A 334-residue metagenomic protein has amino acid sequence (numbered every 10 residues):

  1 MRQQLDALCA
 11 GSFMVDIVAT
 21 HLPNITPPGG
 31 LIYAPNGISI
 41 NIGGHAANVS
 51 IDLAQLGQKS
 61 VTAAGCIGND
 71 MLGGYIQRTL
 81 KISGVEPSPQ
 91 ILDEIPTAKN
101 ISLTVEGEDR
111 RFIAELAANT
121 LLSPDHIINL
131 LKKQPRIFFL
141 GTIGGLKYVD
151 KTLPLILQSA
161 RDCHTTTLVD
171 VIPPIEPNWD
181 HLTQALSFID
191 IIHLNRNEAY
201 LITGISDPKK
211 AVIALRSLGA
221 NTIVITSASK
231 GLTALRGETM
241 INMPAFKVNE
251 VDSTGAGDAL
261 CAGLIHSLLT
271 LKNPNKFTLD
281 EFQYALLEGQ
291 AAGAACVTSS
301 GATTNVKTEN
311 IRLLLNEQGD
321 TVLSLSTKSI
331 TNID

Functional and structural regions predicted by a protein language model:
M1-C66, M71-I82, L323-D334: Glycine-rich phosphate/adenosyl-contacting loop at the front of the ribokinase-like
M1-L8, I17, S159, P208-D334: Conserved phosphate-binding/catalytic region of the ribokinase-like
R2, L131-K133, L186: A short, aliphatic-rich alpha-helical micro-motif
Q58, D162-T166, G219-T222: A short helix->loop->beta-strand "cap" motif at the edges of active sites that frequently abuts
T79-I95: A glycine-rich helix N-cap at a beta->alpha junction
I91-L92, S102-K147: Conserved phosphate-binding/catalytic loop of the ribokinase/pfkB sugar-kinase fold
I137-I213, G231: Conserved beta-alpha-beta core of the PfkB/ribokinase-like small-molecule kinase fold
